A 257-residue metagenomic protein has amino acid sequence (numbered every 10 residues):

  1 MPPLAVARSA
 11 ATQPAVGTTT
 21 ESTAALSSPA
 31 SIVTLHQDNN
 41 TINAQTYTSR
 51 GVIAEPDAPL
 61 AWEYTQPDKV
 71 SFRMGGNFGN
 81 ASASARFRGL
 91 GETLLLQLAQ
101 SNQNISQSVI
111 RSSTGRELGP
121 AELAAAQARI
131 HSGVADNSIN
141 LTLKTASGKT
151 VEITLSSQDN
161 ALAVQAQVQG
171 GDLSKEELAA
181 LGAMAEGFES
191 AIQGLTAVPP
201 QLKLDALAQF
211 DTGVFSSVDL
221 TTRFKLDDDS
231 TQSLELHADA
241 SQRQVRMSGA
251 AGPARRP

Functional and structural regions predicted by a protein language model:
M1-P257: Type III/flagellar secretion export determinants
